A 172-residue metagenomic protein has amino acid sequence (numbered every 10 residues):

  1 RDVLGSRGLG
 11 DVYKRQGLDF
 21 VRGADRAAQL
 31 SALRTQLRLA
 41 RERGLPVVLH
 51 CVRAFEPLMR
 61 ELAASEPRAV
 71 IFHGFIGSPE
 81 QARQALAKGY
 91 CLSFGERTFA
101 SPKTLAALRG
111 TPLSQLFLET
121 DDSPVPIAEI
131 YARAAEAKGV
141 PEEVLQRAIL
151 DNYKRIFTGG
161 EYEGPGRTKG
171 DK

Functional and structural regions predicted by a protein language model:
R1-Y13: Single conserved hydrophobic/aromatic residue that forms the stacking wall/gate of nucleotide- or nucleobase-binding
G8, K88, T111-P112: Short, structured coil segments at secondary-structure junctions
D11-K88, F99, A106, G139-E143: Divalent metal-binding pocket/active-site signature
L39, Y131-K172: Mid-to-C-terminal alpha-helical segments outside catalytic/metal-binding sites
L49, F72, S93-E96, L118-T120: Thr-Gly-centered strand-to-loop micro-motif
F75-I76, E96-A100, D121-P124: Short, acidic/turn-prone active-site loops that include or flank metal/cofactor- and phosphate-binding residues
E96-P112: Short, motif-level signal for alpha-helix interfacial/capping segments enriched in acidic residues and aromatics/proline
S114-P126: Short acidic/histidine-rich active-site segments
